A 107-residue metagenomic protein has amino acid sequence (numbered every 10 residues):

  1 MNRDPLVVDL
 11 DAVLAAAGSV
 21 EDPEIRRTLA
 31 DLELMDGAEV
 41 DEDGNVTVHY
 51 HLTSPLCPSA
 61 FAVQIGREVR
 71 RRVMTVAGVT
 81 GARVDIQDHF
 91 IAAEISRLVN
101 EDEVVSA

Functional and structural regions predicted by a protein language model:
M1-A107: Domain-level signature for proteins that mediate thiol-based redox and metal-cofactor handling
